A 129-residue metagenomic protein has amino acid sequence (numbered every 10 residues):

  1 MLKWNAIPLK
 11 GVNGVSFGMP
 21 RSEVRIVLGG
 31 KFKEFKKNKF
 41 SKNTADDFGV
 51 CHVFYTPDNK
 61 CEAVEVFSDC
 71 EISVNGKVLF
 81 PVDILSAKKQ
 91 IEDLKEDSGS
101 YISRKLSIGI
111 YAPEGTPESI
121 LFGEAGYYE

Functional and structural regions predicted by a protein language model:
M1-E129: Short helix/turn-capping signatures at newly exposed starts of structured segments
